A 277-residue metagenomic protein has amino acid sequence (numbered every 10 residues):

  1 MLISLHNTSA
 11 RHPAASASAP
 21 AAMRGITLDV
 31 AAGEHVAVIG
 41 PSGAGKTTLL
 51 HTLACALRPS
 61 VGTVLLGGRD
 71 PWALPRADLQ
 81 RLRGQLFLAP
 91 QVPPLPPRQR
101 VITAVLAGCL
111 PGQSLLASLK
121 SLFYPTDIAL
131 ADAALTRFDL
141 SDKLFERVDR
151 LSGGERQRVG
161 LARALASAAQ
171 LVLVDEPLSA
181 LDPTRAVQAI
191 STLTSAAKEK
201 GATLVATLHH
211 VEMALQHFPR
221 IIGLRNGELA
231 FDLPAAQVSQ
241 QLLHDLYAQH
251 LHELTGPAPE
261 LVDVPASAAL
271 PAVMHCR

Functional and structural regions predicted by a protein language model:
A54: Helix-to-loop junction immediately C-terminal to a conserved catalytic motif
G62-D70: Conserved ABC transporter NBD signature motif
P71-F87, A117-Y124: ABC ATPase NBD coupling module
S118-K143: Conserved ABC ATPase "signature" region
R147-L151, E155: Conserved ABC ATPase signature
V172-D175: Catalytic Walker B motif of ABC-type/P-loop ATPase nucleotide-binding domains
L208-H209: H-loop/switch region of ABC-family ATPase nucleotide-binding domains
